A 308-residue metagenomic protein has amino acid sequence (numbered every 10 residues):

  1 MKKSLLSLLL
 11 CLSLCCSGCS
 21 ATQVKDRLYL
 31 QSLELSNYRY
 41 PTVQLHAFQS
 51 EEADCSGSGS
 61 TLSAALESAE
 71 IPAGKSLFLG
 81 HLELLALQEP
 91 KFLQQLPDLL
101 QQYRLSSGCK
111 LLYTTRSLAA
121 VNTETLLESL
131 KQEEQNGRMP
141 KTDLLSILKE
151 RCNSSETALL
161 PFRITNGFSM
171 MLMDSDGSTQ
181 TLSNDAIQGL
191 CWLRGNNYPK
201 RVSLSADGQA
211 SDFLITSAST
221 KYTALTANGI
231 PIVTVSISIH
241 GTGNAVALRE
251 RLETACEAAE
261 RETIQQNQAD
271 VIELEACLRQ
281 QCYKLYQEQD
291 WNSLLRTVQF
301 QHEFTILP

Functional and structural regions predicted by a protein language model:
K3, S7, S13-P308: Membrane-proximal alpha-helical signals and transmembrane carboxylates
